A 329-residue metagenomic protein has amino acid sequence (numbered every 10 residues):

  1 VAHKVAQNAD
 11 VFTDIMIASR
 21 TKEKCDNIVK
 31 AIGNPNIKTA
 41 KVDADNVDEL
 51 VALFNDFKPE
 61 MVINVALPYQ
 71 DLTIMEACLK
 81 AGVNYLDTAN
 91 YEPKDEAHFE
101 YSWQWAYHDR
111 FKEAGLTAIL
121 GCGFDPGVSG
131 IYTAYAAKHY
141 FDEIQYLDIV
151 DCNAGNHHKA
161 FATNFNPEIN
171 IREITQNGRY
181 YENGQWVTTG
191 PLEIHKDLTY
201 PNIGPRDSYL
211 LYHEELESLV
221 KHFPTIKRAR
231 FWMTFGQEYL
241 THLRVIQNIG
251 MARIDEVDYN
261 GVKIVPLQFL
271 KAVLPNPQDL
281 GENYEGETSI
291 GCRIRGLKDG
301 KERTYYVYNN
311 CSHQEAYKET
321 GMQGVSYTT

Functional and structural regions predicted by a protein language model:
V1-A6: N-terminal Rossmann NAD(P)H-binding glycine-rich loop of SDR-like oxidoreductase domains
D14-M16: Short beta-strand element of Class I
T21-E23: Helix N-cap at the beta1-alpha1 junction of Rossmann-like dinucleotide-binding domains, i.e., the first residues
I32-N46: Rossmann-fold cofactor-recognition segment
A44-P59, A66, Q70: Conserved Rossmann-fold cofactor-binding substructure of NAD(P)-dependent oxidoreductases
A89-L116: Rossmann-fold NAD(P)-binding glycine/threonine-rich loop
Y107-A154: Adenosine-phosphate binding glycine-rich loop
K138-T329: C-terminal catalytic/substrate-binding lobe primarily of soluble NAD(P)-dependent oxidoreductases
